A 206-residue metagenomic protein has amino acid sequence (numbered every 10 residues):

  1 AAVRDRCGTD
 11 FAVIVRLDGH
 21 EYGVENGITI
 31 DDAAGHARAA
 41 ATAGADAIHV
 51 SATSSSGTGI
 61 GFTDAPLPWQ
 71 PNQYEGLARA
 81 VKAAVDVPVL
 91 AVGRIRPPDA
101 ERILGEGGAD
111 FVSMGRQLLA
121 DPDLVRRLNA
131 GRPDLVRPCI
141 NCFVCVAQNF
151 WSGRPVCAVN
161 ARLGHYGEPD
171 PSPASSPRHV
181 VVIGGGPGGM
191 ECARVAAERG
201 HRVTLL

Functional and structural regions predicted by a protein language model:
A1-I183, P187-L206: Flavin-dependent oxidoreductase catalytic cores
